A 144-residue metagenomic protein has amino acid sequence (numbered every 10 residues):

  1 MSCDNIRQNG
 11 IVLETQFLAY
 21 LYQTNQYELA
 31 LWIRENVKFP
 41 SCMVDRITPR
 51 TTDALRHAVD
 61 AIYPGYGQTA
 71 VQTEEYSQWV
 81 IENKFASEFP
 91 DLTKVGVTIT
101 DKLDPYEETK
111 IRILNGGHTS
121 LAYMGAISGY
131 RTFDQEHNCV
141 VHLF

Functional and structural regions predicted by a protein language model:
M1-F144: Substrate/ligand-engaging "lid" and interaction regions
